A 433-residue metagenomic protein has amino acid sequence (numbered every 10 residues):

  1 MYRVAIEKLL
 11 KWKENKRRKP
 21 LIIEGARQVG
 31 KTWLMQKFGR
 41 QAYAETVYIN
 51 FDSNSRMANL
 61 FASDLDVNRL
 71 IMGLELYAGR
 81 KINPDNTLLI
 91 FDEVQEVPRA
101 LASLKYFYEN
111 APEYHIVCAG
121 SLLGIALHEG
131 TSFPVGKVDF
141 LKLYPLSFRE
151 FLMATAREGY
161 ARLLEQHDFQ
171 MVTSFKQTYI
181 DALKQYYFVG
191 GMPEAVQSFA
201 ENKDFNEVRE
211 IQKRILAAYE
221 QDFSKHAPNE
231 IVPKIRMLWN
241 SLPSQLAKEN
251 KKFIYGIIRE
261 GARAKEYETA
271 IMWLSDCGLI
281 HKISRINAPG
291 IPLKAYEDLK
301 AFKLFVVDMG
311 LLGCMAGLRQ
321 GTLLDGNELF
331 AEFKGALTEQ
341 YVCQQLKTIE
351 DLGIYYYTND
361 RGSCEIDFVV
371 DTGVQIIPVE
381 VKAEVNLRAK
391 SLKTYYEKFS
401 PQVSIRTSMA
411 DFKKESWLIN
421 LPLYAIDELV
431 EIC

Functional and structural regions predicted by a protein language model:
M1-E14: N-terminal pre-Walker A segment at the start of P-loop NTPase domains
I23: Hydrophobic anchor at the beta1->P-loop junction of P-loop NTPases
K31: Conserved lysine of the Walker
L34, F38: Hydrophobic positions on the alpha1 helix immediately C-terminal to the Walker A/P-loop
S53-D85: Short glycine-rich substrate-engagement loop in P-loop NTPases that contacts/grips substrate
I90, H115-S121, K142: Structural recognition of the conserved hydrophobic beta-strand(s) that form the central parallel beta-sheet of P-loop
H128-K248: Interdomain motor-coupling "hinge/lid" segment immediately C-terminal to the ATP-binding subdomain of NTP-driven enzymes
A200-E365, V369-D371: Accessory nucleic acid-recognition modules appended to NTPase machines
